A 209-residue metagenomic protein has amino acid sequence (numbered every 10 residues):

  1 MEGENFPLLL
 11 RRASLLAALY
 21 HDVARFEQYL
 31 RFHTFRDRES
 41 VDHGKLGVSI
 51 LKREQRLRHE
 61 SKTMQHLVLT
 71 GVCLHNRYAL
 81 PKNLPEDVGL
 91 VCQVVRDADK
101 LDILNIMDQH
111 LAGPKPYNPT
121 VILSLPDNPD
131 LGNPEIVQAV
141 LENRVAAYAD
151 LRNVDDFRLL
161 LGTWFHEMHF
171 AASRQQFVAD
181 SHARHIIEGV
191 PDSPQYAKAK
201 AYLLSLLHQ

Functional and structural regions predicted by a protein language model:
M1-E2, V41-Q55: An active-site-proximal "capping" alpha-helix that borders the catalytic cofactor pocket
M1-L10, Y20, R31, R77-Q209: Divalent metal-dependent phosphate-bond-processing catalytic cores, especially two-metal-ion Mg2+/Mn2+ enzymes that act
F6-L16, L57-C73, D87-V94: Acidic/histidine metal-binding catalytic segments
R11-R36, G47, L67-Y78: His-Asp-centered metal-binding catalytic motifs of divalent-metal-dependent phosphohydrolases/nucleases
H33-L46, K62, V91: Active-site metal-coordination segments of metallo-dependent hydrolases
T34-F35, R56, A112: Residues in and immediately flanking transmembrane alpha helices
R36, R58, P81-K82: A generic structural signal for short coil/turn motifs at secondary-structure boundaries
K45-K52, T70-C73, C92-R96, D102: A broadly conserved amphipathic alpha-helix scaffold signal in soluble, globular proteins
